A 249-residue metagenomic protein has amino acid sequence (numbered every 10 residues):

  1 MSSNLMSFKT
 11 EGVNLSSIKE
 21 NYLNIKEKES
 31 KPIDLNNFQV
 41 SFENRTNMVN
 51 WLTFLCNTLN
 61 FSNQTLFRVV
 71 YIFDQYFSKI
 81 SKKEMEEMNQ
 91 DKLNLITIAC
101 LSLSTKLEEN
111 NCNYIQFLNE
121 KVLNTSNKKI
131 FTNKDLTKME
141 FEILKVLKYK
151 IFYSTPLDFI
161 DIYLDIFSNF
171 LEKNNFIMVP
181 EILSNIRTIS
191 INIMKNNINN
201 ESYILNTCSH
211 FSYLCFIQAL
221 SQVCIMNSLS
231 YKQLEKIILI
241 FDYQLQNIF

Functional and structural regions predicted by a protein language model:
M1-I98, S102-N199, Q222: Acidic, Ser/Thr/Pro-rich regulatory low-complexity segments at or just upstream of the first helical elements of major
N185, N192-F249: C-terminal region detector
